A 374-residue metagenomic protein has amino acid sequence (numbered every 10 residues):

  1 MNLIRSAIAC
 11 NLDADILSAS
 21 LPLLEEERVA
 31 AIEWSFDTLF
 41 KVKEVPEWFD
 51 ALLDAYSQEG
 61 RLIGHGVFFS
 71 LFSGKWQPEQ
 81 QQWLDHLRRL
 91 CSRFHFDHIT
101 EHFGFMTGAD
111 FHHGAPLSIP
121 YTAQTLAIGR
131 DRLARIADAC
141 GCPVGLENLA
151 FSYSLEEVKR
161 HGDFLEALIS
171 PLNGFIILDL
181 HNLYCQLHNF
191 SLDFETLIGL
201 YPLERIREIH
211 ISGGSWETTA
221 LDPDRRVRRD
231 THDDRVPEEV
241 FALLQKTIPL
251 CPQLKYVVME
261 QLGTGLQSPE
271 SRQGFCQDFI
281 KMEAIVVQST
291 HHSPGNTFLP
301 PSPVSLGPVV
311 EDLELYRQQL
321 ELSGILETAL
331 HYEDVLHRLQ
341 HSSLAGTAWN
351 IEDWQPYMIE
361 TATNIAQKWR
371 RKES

Functional and structural regions predicted by a protein language model:
M1-R89, P308-H341: N-terminal pre-domain/capping segments
I4-C10, A30-W34, G60-G66, I99-E101 (+4 more regions): Hydrophobic faces of well-ordered beta-strands that scaffold small-molecule active sites in alpha/beta enzyme cores
L12-A14, F36-F40, W48-F49, F68-S70 (+5 more regions): Active-site-proximal loop/turn and secondary-structure-junction residues that shape catalytic pockets, frequently
L21-E27, V45-G64, Q82-D97, A134-A139 (+3 more regions): Acidic (Asp/Glu)-rich catalytic clusters
K43, Q77, P116-L126, Q186-C251 (+1 more regions): Gly/Pro-rich active-site loop or hairpin
Q80-F175: Active-site acidic/histidine proton-transfer and metal-coordination neighborhood in alpha/beta enzyme cores
A137-D222: Acidic/histidine-rich catalytic cores of soluble enzymes
L266-S374: C-terminal accessory extensions appended to soluble enzyme cores
